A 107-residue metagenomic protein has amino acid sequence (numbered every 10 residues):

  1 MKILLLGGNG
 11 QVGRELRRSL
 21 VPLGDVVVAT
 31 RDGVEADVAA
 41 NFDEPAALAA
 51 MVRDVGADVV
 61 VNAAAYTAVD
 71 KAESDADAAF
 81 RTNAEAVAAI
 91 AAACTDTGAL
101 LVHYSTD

Functional and structural regions predicted by a protein language model:
M1-L23: N-terminal Rossmann NAD(P)H-binding glycine-rich loop of SDR-like oxidoreductase domains
K2, D25, G56-D58, L100: Structural signature of beta-strand start/N-cap positions in the alpha/beta core of ABC transporter nucleotide-binding
L6, A29, N62-A64, L101-T106: SDR active-site strand-loop-helix element
Q11, D25-G33: Conserved glycine-rich Rossmann-like NAD(P)H-binding loop of the short-chain dehydrogenase/reductase
L20-V21, V52, C94: A generic structural signal for well-ordered alpha-helical segments
T30-A46: Rossmann-fold cofactor-recognition segment
F42-T82: NAD(P)H-binding glycine-rich loop region in Rossmannoid oxidoreductase-like domains and their noncatalytic homologs
V60, S74-V102: NAD(P)-cofactor binding segment of oxidoreductase domains
